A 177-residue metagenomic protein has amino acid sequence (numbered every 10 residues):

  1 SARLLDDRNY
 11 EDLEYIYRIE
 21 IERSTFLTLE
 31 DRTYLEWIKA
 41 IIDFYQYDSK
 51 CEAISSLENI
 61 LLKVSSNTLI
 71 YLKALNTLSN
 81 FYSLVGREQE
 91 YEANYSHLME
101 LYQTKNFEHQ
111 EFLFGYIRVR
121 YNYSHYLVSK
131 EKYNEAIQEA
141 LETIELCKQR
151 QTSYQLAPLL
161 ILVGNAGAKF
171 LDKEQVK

Functional and structural regions predicted by a protein language model:
S1, T28-Y34, S66-T77, N106-R118 (+2 more regions): Alpha-solenoid helical repeat architecture
S1-R8, Y34-Y47, K73-R87, G115-S129 (+1 more regions): Tandem amphipathic alpha-helical repeat scaffolds
S1-Y45, E52, L69: Charged, helix-prone or intrinsically disordered regulatory segments positioned adjacent to compact structured domains
L13, E52-A53, Y91, A136 (+1 more regions): Single-residue signature of alpha-solenoid repeat helices
Y17-S24, L57-S65, S96-E108, L141-T152 (+1 more regions): Amphipathic alpha-helical segments of tetratricopeptide repeats
V64-S96, Y102: Hydrophobic, aromatic-enriched interface-forming segments
S96-Y126: Histidine/lysine/aspartate-rich catalytic loop segments that bind and position anionic ligands
Y121, H125-Q175: Intrinsically disordered, low-complexity segments enriched in Gly and acidic/Ser/Thr residues that form flexible
